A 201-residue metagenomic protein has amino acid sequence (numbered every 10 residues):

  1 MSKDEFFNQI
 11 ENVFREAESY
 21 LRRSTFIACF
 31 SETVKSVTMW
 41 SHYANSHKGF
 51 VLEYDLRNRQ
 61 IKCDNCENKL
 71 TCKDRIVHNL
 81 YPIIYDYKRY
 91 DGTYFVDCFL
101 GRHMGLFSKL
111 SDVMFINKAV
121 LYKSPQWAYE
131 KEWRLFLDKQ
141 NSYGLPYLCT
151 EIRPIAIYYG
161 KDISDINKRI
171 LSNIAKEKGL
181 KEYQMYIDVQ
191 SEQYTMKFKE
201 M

Functional and structural regions predicted by a protein language model:
M1-M201: Catalytic-core loop-and-flanking beta/alpha module that positions acidic residues for ribose/phosphate chemistry
